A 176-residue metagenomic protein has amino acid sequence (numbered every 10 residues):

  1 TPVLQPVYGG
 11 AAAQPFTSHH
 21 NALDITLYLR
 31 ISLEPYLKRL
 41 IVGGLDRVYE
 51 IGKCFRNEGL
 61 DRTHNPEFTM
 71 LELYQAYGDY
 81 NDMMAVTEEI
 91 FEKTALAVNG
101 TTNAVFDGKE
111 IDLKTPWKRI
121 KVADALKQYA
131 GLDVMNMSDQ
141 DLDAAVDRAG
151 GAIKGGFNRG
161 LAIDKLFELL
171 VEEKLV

Functional and structural regions predicted by a protein language model:
T1-V176: Class II aminoacyl-tRNA synthetase catalytic cores and aaRS-like
